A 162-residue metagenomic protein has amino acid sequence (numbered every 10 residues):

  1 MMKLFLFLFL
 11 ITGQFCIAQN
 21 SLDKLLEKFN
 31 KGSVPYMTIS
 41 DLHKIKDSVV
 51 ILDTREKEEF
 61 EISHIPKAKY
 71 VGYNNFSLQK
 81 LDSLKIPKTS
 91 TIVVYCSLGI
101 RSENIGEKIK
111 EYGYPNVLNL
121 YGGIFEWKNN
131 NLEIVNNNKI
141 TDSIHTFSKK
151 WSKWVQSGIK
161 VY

Functional and structural regions predicted by a protein language model:
M1-K24: Bacterial Sec-dependent N-terminal signal peptides
C16-P35, I45-D47, E61-S90, E103-Y162: Rhodanese-like catalytic fold shared by cysteine-dependent sulfurtransferases and DSP/PTP-type phosphatases
T38-I39: Glycine-/acidic-rich phosphate or pyrophosphate-binding loops and their flanking alpha/beta elements
I51-D53: Structural scaffold elements adjacent to functional motifs in cytosolic proteins
Y95: Short, surface-exposed ligand- or partner-binding patches at beta-edge/loop junctions that are enriched in aromatics
G99-I100: Residue-level detector of alpha-helix initiation sites
